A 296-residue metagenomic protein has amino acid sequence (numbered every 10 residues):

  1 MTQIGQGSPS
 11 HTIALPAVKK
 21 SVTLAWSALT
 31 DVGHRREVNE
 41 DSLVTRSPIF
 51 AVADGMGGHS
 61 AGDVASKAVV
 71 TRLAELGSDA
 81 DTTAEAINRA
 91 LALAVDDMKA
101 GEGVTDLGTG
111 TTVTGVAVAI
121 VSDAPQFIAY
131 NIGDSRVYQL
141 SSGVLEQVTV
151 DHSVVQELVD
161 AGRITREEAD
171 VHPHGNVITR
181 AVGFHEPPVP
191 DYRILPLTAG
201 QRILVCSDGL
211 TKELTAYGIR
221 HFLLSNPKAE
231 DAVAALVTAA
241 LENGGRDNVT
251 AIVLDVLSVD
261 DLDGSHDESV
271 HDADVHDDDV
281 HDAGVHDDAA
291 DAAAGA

Functional and structural regions predicted by a protein language model:
M1-A296: PP2C/PPM-type serine/threonine phosphatase catalytic domain
